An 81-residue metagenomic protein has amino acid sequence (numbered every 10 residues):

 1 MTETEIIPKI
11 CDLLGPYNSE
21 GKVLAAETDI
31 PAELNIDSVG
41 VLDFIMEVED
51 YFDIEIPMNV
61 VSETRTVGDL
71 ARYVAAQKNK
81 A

Functional and structural regions predicted by a protein language model:
T2-I36, D43-I45, D50-A81: Phosphopantetheine-dependent thiolation modules in NRPS/PKS and related acyl-activating systems
